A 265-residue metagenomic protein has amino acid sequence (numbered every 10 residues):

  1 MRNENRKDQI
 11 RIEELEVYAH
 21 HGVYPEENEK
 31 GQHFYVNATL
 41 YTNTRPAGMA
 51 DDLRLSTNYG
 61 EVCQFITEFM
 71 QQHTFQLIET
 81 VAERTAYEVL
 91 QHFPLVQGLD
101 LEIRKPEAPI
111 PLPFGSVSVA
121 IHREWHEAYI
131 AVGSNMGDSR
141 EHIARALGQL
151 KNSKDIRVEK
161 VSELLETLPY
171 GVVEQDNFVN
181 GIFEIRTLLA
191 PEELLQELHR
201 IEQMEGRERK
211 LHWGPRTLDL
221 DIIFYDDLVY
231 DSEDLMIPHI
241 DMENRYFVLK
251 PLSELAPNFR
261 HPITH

Functional and structural regions predicted by a protein language model:
M1-I130, S134: N-terminal, polar/charged subdomain of small-to-medium soluble alpha/beta proteins
N43, G48, W125-E127, Y170-N177 (+3 more regions): Flexible, gly/pro- and Lys/Arg-enriched active-site loops
G48-G60, R145, N152-A190: Short, surface-exposed acidic-centric catalytic microdomains
F65, F69, E88-H92, Q149-S153 (+1 more regions): Generic non-transmembrane alpha-helical segments
V96-D100, I156-S162, P215: A short coil-to-beta-strand element that immediately follows conserved catalytic motifs
E102-P106, L164-E166, I223-Y225: Short loop/turn motifs enriched for small/polar and acidic residues
E127-L147: Extended accessory regions or peripheral subdomains of proteins
